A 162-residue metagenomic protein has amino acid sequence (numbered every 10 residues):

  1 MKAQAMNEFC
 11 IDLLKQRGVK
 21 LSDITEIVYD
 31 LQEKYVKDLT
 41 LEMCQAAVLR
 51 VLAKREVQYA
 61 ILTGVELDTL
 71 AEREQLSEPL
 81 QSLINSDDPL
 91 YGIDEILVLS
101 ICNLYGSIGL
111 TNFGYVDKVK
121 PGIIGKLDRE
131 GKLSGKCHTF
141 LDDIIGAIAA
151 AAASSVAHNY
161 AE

Functional and structural regions predicted by a protein language model:
A3, R17, K37, L41 (+4 more regions): Intrinsic-disorder-associated interaction segments
A3-D68: N-terminal interaction modules that seed assembly of large macromolecular complexes
D12, D23, D30, D38 (+6 more regions): Acidic-enriched, low-complexity/disordered segments with a strong bias for Aspartate over Glutamate
K20, T25-I27, Q58, T63 (+5 more regions): A generic structural micro-environment signature that highlights single residues at secondary-structure boundaries
M43-K118: Long, charge-patterned amphipathic interaction tracts in eukaryotic proteins
G109-E162: Glycine-rich, aromatic-bearing surface loops/beta-hairpins
